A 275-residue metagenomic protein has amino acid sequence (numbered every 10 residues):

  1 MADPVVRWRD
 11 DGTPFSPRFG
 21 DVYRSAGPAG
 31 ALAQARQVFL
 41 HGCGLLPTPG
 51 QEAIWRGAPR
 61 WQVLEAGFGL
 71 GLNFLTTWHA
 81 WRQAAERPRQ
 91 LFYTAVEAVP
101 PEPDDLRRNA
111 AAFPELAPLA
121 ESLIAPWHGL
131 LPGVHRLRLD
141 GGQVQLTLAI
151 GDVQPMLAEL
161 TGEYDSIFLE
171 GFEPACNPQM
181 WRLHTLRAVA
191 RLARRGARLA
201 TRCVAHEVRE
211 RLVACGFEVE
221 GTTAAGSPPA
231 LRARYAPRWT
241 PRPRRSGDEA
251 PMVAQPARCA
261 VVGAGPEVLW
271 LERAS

Functional and structural regions predicted by a protein language model:
M1-W61, W78-E115: Rossmann-like AdoMet
V63-E65, G69, A95, V261: Class I SAM-dependent methyltransferase core
L70-L75, G265, L269: Glycine-rich SAM-binding Motif I of class I
R107-L160: S-adenosyl-L-methionine
S166-F168, R195-C203: Conserved beta-strand signature within the Rossmann-like core of class I S-adenosyl-L-methionine
M180-R195: A short glycine-rich, Lys/Arg-flanked "PGG" loop and its adjoining helix->strand segment in the class I
A205-A257: Class I S-adenosyl-L-methionine
A257-S275: N-terminal Rossmann-like FAD-binding beta1-loop-alpha1 element of flavoenzymes
